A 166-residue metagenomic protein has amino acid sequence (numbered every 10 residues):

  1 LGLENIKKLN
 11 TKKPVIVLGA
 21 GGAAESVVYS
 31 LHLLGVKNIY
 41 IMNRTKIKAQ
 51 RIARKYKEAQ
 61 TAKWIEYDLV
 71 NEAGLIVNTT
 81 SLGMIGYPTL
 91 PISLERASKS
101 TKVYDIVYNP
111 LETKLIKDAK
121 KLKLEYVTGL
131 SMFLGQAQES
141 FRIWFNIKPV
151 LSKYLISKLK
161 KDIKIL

Functional and structural regions predicted by a protein language model:
L1-N10, G22: Anion-binding alpha/beta catalytic cores of soluble intermediary-metabolism enzymes, centered on
E4, K12, K102, I106-L166: Adenosine-phosphate binding glycine-rich loop
K8-P14, S98-K99: Short helix-loop-beta connector
K12-H32, V36: Glycine-rich adenosine-cofactor-binding loop
V17-L18, I41, D105: Hydrophobic Val/Ile/Leu positions in short beta-strands of Rossmann-like dinucleotide-binding domains
L33-N38, K121-E125: Conserved S-adenosyl-L-methionine
L34-Y56: NAD(P)-binding Rossmann-fold cofactor-contacting core
E58-Y126: Rossmann-like adenosine-cofactor binding region
